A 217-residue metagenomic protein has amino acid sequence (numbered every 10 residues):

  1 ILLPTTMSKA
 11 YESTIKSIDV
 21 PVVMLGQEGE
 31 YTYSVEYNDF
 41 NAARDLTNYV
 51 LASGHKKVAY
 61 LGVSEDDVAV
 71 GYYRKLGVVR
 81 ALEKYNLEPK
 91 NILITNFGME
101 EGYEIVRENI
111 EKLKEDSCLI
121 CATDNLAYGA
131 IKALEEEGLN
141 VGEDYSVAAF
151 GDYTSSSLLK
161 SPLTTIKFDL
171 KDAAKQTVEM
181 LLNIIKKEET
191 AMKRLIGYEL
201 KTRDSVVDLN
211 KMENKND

Functional and structural regions predicted by a protein language model:
I1-L2, I120: Structural motif
L3-N41, N125, G151-L163: Flexible loop/hinge segments that line or gate small-molecule binding clefts
T5-M7, E12-P21, F40, G98-Y103 (+3 more regions): Inter-domain helical "communication" segments and dimerization helices that couple sensory or membrane-embedded modules
A10-I15, G77, G129-A133: A short acidic, amphipathic alpha-helical/loop segment
V35-D45, L61-E83, L87-R107, I120-Y128 (+3 more regions): Hinge/beta->alpha junction and helix N-cap segments in small-molecule ligand-binding domains
Y49-V58: Glycine-rich phosphate/diphosphate-binding loops that line cofactor/substrate pockets in enzymes
K56-K57, E88-N91, V141-V147: Short acidic capping loops at alpha-helix termini that bridge into adjacent secondary structure
R107-D217: Flexible loop/turn connectors
